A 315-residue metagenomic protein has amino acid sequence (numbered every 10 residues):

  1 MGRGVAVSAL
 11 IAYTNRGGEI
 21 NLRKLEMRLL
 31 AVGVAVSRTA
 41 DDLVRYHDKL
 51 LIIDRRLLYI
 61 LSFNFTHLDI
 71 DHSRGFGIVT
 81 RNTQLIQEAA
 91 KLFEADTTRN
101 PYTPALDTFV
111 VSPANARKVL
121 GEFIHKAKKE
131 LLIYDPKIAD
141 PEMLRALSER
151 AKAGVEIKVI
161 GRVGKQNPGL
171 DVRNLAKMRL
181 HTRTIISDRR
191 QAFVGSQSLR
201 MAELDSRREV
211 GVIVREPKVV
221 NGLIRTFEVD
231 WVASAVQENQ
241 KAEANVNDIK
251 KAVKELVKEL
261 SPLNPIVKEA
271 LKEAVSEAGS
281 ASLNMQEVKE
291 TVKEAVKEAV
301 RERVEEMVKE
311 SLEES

Functional and structural regions predicted by a protein language model:
M1-Y59, F63-K118, K126-S315: PLD/PLD-like phosphodiesterase catalytic module centered on the HKD motif
